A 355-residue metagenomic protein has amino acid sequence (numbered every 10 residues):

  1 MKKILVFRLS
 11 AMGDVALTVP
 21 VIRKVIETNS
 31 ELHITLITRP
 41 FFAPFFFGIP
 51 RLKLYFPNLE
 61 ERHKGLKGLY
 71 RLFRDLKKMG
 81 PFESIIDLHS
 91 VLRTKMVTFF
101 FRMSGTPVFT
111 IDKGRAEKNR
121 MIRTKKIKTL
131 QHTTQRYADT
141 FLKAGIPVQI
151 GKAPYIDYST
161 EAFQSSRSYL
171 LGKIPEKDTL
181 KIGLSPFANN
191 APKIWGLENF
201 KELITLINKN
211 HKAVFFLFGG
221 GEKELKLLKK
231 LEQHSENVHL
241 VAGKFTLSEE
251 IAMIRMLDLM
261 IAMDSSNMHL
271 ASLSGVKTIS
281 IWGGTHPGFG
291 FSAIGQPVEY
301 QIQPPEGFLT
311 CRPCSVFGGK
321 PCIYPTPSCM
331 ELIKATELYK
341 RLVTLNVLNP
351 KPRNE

Functional and structural regions predicted by a protein language model:
M1-E355: Catalytic machinery of carbohydrate-active enzymes, primarily nucleotide-sugar-dependent glycosyltransferases
